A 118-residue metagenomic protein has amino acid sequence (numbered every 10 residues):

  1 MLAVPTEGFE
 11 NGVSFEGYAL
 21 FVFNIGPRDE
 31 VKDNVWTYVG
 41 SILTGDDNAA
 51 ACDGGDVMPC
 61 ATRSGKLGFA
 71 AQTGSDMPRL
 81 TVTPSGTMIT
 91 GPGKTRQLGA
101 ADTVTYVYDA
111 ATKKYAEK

Functional and structural regions predicted by a protein language model:
M1-E16: Extracellular-facing segments of soluble proteins and assemblies that are Gly/Ser/Thr-biased and enriched in aromatics
G17, V22-K118: Acidic, small-residue rich beta-repeat scaffolds with periodic aromatic anchors
